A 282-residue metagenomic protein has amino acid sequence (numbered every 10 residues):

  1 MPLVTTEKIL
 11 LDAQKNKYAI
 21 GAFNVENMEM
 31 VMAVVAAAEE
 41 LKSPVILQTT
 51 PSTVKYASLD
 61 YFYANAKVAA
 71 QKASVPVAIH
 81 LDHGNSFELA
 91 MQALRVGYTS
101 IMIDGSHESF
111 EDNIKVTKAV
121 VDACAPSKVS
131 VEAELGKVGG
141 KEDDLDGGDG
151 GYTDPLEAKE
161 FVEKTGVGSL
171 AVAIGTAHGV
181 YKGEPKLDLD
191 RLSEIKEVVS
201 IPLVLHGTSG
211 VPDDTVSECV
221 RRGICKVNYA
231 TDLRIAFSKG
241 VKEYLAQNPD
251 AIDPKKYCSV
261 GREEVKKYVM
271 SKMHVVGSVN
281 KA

Functional and structural regions predicted by a protein language model:
V4-D12, N27-S52, D60-P76, G84-V198 (+4 more regions): Alpha/beta enzyme core
Y56: Cofactor-binding active-site loop characterized by glycine-rich and histidine/acidic residues
K186, R191, V198-I201, P254-R262: Active-site-adjacent C-terminal substructures of enzyme catalytic domains
H206-S209, Y229: Glycine-rich beta-strand-to-loop/alpha-helix junction loops that act as flexible
Y244-A282: Extended, intrinsically disordered, low-complexity segments
